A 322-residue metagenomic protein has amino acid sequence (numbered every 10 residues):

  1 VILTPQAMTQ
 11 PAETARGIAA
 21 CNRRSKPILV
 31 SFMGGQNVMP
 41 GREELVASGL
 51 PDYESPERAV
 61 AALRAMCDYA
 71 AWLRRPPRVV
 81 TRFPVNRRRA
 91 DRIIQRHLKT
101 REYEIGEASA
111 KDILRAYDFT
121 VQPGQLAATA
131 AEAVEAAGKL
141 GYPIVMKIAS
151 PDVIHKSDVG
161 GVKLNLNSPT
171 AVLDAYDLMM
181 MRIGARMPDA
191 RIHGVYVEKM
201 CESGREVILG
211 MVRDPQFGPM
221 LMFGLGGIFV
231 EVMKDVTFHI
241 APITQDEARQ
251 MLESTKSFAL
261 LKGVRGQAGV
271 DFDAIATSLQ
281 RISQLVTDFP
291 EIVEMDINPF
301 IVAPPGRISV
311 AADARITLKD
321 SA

Functional and structural regions predicted by a protein language model:
V1-Q6, P11-A322: ATP-dependent carboxylate/acyl-activation modules
